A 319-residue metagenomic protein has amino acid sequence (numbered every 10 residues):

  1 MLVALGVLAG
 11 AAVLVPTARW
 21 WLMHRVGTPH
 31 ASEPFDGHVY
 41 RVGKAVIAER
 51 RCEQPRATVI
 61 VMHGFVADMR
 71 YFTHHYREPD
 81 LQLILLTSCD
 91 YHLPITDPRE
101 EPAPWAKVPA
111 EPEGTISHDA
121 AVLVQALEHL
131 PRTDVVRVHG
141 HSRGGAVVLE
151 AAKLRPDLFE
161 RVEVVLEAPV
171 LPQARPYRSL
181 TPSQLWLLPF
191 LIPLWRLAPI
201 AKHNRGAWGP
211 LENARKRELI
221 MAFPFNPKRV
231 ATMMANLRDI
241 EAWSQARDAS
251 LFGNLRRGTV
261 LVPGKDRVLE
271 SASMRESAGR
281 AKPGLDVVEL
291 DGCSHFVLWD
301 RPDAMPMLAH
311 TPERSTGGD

Functional and structural regions predicted by a protein language model:
V39-R51: A short loop-to-beta-strand scaffold at the N-terminal edge of the catalytic core in hydrolase folds
R50-P102: Conserved HGGG/HGGXW glycine-rich cap/lid loop of the alpha/beta-hydrolase fold
S88-V135: Active-site loop/oxyanion-hole signature of alpha/beta-hydrolase fold enzymes
V138-G140, E167: Short beta-strand immediately N-terminal to the catalytic nucleophile in serine-hydrolase-like folds
G140-G144, V148: Gly/Ala-rich beta-loop-alpha elbow adjacent to hydrolase catalytic centers
K153, E163-I192: Flexible "cap/lid" loop of the alpha/beta hydrolase fold
A235-E276: Conserved serine/cysteine hydrolase catalytic core
L290-D303: Catalytic histidine-centered segment of alpha/beta-hydrolase-like enzymes
